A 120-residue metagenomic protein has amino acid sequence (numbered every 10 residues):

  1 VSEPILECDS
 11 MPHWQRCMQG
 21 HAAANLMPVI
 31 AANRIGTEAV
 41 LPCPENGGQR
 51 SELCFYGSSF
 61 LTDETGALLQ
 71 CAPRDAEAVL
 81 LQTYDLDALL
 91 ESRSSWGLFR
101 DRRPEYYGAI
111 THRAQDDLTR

Functional and structural regions predicted by a protein language model:
V1-L80: CN hydrolase (nitrilase-like) catalytic-core segments centered on the catalytic cysteine and neighboring Lys/Glu
R34, L89-R120: Cysteine/selenocysteine-centered motifs that mediate thiol-based redox chemistry or coordinate metal-sulfur cofactors
Y56, Y84, Y106-Y107: Sequence-level detector for tyrosine residue identity
A76-S94: A short, polar/charged loop-to-alpha-helix boundary motif
